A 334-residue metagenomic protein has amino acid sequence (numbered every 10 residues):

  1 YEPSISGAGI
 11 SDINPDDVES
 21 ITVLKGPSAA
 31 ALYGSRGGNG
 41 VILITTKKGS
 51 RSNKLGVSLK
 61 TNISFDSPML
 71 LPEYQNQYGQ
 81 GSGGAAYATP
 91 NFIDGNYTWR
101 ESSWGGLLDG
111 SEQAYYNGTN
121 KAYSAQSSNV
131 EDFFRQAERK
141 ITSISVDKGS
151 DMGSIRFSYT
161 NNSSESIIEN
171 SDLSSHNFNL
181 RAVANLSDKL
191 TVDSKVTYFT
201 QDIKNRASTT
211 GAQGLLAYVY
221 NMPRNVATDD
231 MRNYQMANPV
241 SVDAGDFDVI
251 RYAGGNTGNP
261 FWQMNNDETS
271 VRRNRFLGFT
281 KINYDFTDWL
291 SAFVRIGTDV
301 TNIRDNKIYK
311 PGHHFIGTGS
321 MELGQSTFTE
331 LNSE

Functional and structural regions predicted by a protein language model:
Y1-G26: Short acidic/polar hinge/loop motifs at secondary-structure boundaries that mediate gating or recognition
Y1-I10, G40, G49-N170, A207-T210 (+3 more regions): Residues embedded in well-ordered regular secondary structure
I21-T22, I42-I44: Non-catalytic regulatory/gating segments with a bias toward low-complexity or hydrophobic composition
S28, G34-G38, T46-K48, T209: Periplasmic N-terminal soluble interaction domains immediately after the signal peptide in Gram-negative
G34-S35, F134-E138, D147, N170-S174 (+2 more regions): Short sequence motifs at beta-strands and strand-loop junctions characteristic of Gram-negative outer-membrane
V57-L59, I155-F157, V192-S194, A292-I296: Transmembrane beta-strands of outer-membrane beta-barrel proteins
S166-N179, N185, T197-T210, N274-R275 (+1 more regions): Small-side-chain secondary-structure face that scaffolds active or pore-lining regions
I203-P223: Low-complexity intrinsically disordered tracts that form flexible linkers/tails across taxa
